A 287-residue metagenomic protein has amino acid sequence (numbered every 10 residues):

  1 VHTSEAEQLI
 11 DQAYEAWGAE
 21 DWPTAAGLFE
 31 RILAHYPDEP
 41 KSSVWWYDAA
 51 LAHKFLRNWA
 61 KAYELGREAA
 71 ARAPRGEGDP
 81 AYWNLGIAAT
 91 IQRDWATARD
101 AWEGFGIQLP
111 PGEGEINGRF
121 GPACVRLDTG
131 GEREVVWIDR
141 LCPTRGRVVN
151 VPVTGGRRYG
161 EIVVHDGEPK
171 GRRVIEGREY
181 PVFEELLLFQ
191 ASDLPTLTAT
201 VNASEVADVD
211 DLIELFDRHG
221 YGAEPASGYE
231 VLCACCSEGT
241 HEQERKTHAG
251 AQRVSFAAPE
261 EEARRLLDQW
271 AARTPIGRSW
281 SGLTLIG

Functional and structural regions predicted by a protein language model:
E7, K41-V44, G78-P80: Start-of-helix register in tetratricopeptide repeats
W22-P23, W59, W95: TPR-repeat structural position
A70-A71, I87-P111: TPR/TPR-like (Sel1-like) alpha-helical repeat modules
